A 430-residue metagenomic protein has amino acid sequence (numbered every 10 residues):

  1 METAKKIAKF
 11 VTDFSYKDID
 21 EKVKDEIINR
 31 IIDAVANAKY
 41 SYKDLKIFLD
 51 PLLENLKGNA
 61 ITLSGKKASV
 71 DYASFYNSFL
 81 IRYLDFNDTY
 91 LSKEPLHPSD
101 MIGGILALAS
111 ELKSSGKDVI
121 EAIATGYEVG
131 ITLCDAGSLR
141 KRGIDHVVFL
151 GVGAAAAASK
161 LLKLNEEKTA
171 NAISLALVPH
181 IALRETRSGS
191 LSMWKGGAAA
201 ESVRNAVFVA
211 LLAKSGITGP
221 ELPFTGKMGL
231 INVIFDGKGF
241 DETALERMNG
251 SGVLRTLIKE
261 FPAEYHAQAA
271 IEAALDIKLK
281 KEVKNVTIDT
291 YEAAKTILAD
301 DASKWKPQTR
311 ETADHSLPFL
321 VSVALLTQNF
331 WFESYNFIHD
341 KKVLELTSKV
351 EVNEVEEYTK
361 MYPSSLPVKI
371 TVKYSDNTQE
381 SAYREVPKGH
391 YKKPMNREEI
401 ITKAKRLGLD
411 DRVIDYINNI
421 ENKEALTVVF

Functional and structural regions predicted by a protein language model:
M1-E94, L191-R204, L211-F430: Terminal-appendage/accessory-domain detector
E2-T3, L96, D118, H146: A generic short alpha-helical patch detector that favors 3-5-residue windows in or near N-terminal regions
D13-K17, S110, A136-L139: General structural signal for alpha-helix termini and helix-helix connectors
V23, I27-I31, D100, D118 (+4 more regions): Residue-level detector of well-ordered alpha-helical segments, enriched for hydrophobic/aromatic packing positions
A38-S41, I105-L112, A155-L162, V209-A213 (+1 more regions): Well-ordered alpha-helical scaffold segments within catalytic/enzyme domains
I81-L133: Hydrophobic alpha-helical hairpins/lids featuring a short glycine-rich hinge
S99-L106, L150-A157, V203-F208, A267-I271 (+1 more regions): Well-ordered alpha-helical segments within folded domains of soluble proteins
K113, K117-R204, F208, P220-K227: Glycine-rich, mobile lid/loop segments that gate access to catalytic sites or pores
